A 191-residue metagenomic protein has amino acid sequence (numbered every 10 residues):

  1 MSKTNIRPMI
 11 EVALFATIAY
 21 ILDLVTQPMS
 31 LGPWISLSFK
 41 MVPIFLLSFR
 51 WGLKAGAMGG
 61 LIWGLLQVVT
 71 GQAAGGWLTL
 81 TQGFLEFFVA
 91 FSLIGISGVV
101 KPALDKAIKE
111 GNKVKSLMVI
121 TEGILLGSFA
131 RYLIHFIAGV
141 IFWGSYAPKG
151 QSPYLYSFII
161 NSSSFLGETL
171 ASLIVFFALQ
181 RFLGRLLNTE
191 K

Functional and structural regions predicted by a protein language model:
M1-A16, A103, E122, Q151-K191: Alpha-helical transmembrane segments and their cytosolic interface
M1-M58: Hydrophobic transmembrane alpha-helices
S2-K3, R7-I21, T79-V140: Short helix-perturbing small/polar motifs within transmembrane alpha-helices
I21-S36, I62-V99: Interfacial aromatic-anchored transmembrane helix boundaries in multi-pass membrane proteins
T26, S30, W34, T70 (+4 more regions): Membrane-interfacial segments
M41-F45, E86-I94, T169, L173: Alpha-helical transmembrane segments of multi-pass membrane proteins
S48, I94-K101, F176, Q180: Hydrophobic transmembrane alpha-helices
A55-G60, G75, T79, I120-G127 (+1 more regions): Alpha-helical transmembrane segments and their helix-entry boundary regions
